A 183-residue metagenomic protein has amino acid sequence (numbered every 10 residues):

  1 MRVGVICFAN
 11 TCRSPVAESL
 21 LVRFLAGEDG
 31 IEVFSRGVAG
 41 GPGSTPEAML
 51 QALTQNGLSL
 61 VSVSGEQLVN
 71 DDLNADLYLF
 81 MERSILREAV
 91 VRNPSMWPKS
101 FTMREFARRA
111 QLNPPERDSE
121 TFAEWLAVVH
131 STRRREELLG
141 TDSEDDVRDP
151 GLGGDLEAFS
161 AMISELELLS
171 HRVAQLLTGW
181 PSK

Functional and structural regions predicted by a protein language model:
M1-A75, S84-P98, H171, Q175-K183: Conserved active-site segments centered on acidic
E82-R83, R104: Short secondary-structure boundary segments
V90-K183: Phosphate-binding/catalytic loops
